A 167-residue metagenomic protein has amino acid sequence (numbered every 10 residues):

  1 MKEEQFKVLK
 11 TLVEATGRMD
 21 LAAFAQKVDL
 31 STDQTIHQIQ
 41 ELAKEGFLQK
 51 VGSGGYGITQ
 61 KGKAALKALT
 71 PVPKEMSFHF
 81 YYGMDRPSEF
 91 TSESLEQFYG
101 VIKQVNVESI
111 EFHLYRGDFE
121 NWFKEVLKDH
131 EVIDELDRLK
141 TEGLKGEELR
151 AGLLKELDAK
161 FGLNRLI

Functional and structural regions predicted by a protein language model:
M1-V28: Short amphipathic alpha-helical interface segments
K2, V51-T70: Accessory beta->alpha helical hairpin/"wing" motif in late/C-terminal subdomains of nucleic-acid enzymes
E3, D29-K44: Short amphipathic alpha-helical interaction segments
A43-S53: A short, conserved structural fragment
G62-M84: Conserved segment of winged-helix/HTH DNA-binding domains
S77-A151: Exposed, interaction-prone assembly regions rather than primary DNA-binding/catalytic cores
L154-I167: Long, compositionally biased
